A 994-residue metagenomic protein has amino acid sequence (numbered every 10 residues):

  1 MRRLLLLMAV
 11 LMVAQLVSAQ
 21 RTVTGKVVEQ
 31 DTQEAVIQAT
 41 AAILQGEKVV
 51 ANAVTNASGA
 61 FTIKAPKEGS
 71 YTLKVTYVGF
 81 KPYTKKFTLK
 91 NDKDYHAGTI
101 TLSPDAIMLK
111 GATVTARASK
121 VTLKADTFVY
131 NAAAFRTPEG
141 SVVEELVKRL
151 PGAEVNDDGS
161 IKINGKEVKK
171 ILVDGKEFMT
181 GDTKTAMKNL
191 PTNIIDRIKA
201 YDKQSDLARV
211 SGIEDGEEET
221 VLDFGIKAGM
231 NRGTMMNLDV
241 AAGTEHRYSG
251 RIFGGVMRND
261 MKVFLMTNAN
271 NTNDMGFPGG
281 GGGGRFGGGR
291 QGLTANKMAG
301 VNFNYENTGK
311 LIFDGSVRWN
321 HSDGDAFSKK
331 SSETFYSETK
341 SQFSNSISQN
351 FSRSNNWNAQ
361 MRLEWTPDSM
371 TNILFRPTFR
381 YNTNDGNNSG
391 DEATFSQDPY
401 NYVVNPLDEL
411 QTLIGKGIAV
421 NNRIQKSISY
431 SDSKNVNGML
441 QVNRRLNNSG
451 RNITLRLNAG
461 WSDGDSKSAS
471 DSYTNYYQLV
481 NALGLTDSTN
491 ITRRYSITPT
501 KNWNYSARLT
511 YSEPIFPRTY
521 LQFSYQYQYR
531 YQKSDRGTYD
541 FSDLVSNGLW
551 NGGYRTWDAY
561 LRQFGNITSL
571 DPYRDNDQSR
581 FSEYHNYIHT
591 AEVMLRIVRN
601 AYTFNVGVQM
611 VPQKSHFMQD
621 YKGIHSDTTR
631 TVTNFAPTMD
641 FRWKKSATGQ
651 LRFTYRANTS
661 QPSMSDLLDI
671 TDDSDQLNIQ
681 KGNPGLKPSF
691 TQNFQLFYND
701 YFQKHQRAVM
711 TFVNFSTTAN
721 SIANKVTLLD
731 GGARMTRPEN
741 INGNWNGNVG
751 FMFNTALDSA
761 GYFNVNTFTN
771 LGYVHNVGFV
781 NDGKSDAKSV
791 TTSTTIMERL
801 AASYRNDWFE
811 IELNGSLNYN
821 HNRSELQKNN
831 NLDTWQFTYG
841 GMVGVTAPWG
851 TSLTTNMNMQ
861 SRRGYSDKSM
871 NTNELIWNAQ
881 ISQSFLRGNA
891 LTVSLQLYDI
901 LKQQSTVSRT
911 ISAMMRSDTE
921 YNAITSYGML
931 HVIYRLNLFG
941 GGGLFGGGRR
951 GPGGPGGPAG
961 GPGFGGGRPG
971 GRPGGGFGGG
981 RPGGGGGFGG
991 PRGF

Functional and structural regions predicted by a protein language model:
K26-V36: Structural motif
V28, A39-A42, T76-F80, K90 (+5 more regions): Short, acidic, small-residue-rich periplasmic hinge/interaction motif at the N-terminus of Gram-negative outer-membrane
V36-I37, T62-S70: Short Pro-Gly-centered beta-turn/loop motif in secreted/extracellular proteins
Q45-K48, S70-K86: A short, solvent-exposed loop/turn motif at the edges and junctions of modular extracellular/periplasmic domains
G46-A60: Short, acidic Ser/Thr/Gly-rich low-complexity loop/linker segments typical of extracellular and cell-surface proteins
N56-A65, S160, A186: Short, surface-exposed beta-strand/beta-hairpin micro-motifs centered on an aromatic residue
S160-A208, V221-A228, M261: Periplasmic plug
G181, Q204-Y248, D260-F994: Primarily recognizes Gram-negative and organellar outer-membrane beta-barrels
